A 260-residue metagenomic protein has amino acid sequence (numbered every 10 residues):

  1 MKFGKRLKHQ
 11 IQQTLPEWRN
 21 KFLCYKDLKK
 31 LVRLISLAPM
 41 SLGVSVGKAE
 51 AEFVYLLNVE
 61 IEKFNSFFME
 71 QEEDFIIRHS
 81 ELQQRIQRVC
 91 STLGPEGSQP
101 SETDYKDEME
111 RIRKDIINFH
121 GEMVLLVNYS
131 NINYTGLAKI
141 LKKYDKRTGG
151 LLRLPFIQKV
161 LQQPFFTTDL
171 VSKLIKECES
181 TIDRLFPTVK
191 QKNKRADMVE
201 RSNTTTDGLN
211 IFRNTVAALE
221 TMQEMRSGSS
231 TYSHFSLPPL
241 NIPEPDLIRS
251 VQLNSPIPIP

Functional and structural regions predicted by a protein language model:
M1-T135, L141, L161, K190-K194 (+2 more regions): Phospho-regulated, Ser/Thr/Pro-rich intrinsically disordered or coiled-coil terminal scaffolds of eukaryotic
D145, L151-I182, F186-K190: Mixed-charge, low-complexity intrinsically disordered segments
